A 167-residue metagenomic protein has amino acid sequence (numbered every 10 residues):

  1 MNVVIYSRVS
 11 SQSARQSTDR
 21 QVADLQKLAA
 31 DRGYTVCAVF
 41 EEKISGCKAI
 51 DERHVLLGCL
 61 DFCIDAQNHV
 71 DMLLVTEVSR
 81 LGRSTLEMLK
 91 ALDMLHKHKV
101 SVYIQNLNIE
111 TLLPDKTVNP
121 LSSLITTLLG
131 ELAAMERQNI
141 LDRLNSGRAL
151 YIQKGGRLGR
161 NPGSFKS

Functional and structural regions predicted by a protein language model:
M1-L150, F165-K166: Short, structured surface patches at the beginning of a domain
G156-S167: Short, Lys/Arg-enriched anionic-surface-contact patches
